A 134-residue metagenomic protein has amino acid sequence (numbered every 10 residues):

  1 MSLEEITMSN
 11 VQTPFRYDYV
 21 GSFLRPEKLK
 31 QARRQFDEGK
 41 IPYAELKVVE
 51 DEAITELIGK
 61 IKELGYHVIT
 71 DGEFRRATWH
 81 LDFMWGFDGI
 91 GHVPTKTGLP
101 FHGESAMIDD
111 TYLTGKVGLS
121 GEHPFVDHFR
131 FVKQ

Functional and structural regions predicted by a protein language model:
S2-Q134: Domain-level signal for soluble alpha/beta catalytic cores
